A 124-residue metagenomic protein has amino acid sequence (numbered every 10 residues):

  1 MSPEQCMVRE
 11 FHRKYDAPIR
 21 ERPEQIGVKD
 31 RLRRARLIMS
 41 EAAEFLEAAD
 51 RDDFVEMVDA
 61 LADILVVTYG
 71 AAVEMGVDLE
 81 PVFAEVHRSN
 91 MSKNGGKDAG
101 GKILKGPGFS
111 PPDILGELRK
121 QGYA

Functional and structural regions predicted by a protein language model:
M1-L61, L65-A124: Flexible "arm" and connector segments at domain edges
